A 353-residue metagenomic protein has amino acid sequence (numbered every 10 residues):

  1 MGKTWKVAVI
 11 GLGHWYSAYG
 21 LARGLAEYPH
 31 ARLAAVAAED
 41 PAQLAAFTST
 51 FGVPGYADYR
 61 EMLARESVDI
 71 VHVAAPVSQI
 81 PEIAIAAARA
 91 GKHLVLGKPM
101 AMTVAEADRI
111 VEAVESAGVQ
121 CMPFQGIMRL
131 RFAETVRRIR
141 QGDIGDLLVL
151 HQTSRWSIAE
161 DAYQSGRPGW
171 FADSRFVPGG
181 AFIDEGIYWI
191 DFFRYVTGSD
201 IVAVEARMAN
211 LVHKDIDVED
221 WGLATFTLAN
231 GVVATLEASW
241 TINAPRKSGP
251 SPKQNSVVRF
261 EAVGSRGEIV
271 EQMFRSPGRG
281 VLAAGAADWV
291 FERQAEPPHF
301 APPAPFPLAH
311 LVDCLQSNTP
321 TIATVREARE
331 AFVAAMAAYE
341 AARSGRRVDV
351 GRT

Functional and structural regions predicted by a protein language model:
M1-T4, I10, I70-H72, D108 (+1 more regions): C-terminal helix-rich "cap/oligomerization" subdomain common to oxidoreductases
M1-T50: N-terminal Rossmann-like dinucleotide-binding module
D40, F51-A113: Beta-loop-alpha module in the N-terminal Rossmann-like domain of NAD(P)-dependent dehydrogenases, especially those
A57, L96-G97, C121-P123, H151 (+2 more regions): Hydrophobic residues in well-ordered beta-strands that form the structural core
R109-G126, D146-Q152: Rossmann-fold dehydrogenase core element
I127-I216, G345: Predominantly a Rossmann-like dinucleotide-binding segment in NAD(P)-dependent oxidoreductases
K214-E219, A229-F306: NAD(P)-dinucleotide binding in Rossmann-like oxidoreductases
